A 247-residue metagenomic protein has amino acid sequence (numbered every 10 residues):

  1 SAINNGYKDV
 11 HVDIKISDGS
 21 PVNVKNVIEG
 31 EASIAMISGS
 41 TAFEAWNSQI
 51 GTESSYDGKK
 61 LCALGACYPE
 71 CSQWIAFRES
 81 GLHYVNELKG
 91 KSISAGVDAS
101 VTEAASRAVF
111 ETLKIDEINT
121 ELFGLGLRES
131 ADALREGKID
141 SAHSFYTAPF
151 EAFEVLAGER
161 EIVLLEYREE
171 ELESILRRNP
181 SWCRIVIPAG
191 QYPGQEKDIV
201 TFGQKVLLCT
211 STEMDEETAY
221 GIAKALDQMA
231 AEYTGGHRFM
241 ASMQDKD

Functional and structural regions predicted by a protein language model:
S1-D13, I28, K59, A231-D247: N-terminal hydrophobic or amphipathic helices and topogenic motifs
S1-E44, E53: N-terminal (or domain-start) structured segment
S1-G6, V10-D13, A66, E70-E136 (+1 more regions): Bilobed "Venus flytrap"/periplasmic-binding protein-like clamshell domains and structurally analogous long
N4-K8, I28-A32, N47, E79 (+4 more regions): Sec-exported extracytoplasmic/periplasmic mature domains
Y7-D9, G19-V22, E29-A32, G58-K59 (+4 more regions): Extracytoplasmic
G39, Q49-I50, S80, D116-D215: Pocket-lining segment of extracytoplasmic ligand-binding domains
S54-C67, Q191-V200: A structural signal for short loop-to-beta-strand junctions that line the ligand-binding cleft of periplasmic/secreted
K197-D247: Segments of small-molecule ligand-sensing domains
